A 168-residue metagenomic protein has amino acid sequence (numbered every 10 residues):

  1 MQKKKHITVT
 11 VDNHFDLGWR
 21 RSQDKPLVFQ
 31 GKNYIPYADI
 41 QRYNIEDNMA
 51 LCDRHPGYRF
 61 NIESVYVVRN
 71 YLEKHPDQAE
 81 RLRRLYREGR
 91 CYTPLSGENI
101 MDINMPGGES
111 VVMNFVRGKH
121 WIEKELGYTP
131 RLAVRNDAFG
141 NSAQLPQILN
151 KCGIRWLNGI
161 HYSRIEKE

Functional and structural regions predicted by a protein language model:
M1-E168: Carbohydrate-active enzymes and regulators
